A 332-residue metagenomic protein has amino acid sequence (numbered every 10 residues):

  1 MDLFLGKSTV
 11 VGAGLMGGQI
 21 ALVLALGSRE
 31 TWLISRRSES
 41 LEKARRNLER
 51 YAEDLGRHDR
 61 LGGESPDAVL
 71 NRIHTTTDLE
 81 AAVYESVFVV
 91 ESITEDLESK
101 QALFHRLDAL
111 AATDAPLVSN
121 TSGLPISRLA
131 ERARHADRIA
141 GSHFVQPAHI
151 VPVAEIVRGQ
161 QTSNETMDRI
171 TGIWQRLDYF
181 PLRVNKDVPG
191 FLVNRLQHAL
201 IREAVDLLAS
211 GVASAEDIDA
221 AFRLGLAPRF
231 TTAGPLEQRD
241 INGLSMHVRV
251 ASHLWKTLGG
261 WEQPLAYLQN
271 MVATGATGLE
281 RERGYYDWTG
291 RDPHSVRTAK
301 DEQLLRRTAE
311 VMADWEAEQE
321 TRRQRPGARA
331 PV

Functional and structural regions predicted by a protein language model:
M1-D54, H58: NAD(P)+-binding Rossmann beta1-loop-alpha1 motif at the extreme N-terminus of oxidoreductases
D2, Y179, S210, A215-V332: NAD(P)-dependent Rossmann-like dehydrogenase/reductase catalytic/cofactor-binding core
L5, S28, L70, E85-S86 (+2 more regions): Short, well-ordered alpha-helix to beta-strand connector turns
Q19, A148-V157, L177, L182 (+3 more regions): Active-site-proximal catalytic alpha-helix in oxidoreductases
W32, H74-T76, V90, A140-S142 (+1 more regions): Hydrophobic/aromatic beta-strand patches that form the interior of the parallel beta-sheet core in alpha/beta enzyme
L33-R50, D54-P66, I156-T166, P181 (+1 more regions): Rossmann-like dinucleotide-binding cores of NAD(P)H-dependent redox enzymes
R36-S40, D54-L117, L124: Rossmann-like NAD(P)-binding element
P116-N194: Rossmann-fold dinucleotide-binding core
